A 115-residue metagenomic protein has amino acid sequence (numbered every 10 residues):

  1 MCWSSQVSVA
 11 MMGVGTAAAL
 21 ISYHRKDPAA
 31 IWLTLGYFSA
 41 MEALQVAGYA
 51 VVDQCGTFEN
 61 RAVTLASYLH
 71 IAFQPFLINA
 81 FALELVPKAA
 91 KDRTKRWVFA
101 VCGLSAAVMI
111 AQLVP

Functional and structural regions predicted by a protein language model:
M1-G15: Hydrophobic transmembrane alpha-helical segments in integral membrane proteins
T16-R25, L83: Hydrophobic alpha-helical transmembrane segments
K26-L35, R93-V98: Membrane-interfacial loop-to-transmembrane alpha-helix junctions, especially the N-terminal start
L33-Y49: Hydrophobic alpha-helical transmembrane segments of multi-pass membrane proteins
F38-M41, S67-L77, C102: Mid-membrane cores of alpha-helical transmembrane segments in multi-pass membrane proteins, especially transporters
L44-A66: Helix-loop junctions on the outward
V46-D53, P75-L85, I110-L113: Transmembrane helix-loop junctions and nearby membrane-interface residues
F81-P115: Membrane-proximal helix-loop-helix units in multi-pass membrane proteins
